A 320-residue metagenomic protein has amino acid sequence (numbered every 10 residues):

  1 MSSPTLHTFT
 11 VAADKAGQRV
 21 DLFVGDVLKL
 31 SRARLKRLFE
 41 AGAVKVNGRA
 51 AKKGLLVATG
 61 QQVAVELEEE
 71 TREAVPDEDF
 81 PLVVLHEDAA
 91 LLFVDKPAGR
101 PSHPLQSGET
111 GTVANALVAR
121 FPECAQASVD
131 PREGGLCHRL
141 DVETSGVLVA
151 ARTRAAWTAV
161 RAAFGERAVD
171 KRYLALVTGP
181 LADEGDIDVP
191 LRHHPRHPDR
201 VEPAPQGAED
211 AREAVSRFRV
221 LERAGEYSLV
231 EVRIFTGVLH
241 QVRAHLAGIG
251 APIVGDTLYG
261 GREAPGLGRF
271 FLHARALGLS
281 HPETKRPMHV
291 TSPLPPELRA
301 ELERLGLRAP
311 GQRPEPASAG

Functional and structural regions predicted by a protein language model:
M1-G320: RNA pseudouridine synthases
